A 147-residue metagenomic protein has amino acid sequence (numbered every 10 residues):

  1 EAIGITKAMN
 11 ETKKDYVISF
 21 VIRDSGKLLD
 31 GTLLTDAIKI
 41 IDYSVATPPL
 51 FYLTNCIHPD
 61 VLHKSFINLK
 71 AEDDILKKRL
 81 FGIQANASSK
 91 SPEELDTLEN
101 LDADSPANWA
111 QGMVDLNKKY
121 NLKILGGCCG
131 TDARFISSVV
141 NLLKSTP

Functional and structural regions predicted by a protein language model:
E1-P147: Domain-level signal for soluble alpha/beta catalytic cores
